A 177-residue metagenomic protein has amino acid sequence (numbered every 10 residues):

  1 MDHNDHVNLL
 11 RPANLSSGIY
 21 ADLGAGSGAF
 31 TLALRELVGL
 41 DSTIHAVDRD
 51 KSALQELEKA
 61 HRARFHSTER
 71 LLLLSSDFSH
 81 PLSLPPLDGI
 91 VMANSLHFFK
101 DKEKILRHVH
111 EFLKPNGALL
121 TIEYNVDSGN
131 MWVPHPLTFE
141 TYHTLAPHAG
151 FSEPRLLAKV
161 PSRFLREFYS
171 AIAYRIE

Functional and structural regions predicted by a protein language model:
M1-I19, A33: Conserved alpha-helix/loop element of class I SAM-dependent methyltransferases that forms part of the SAM/SAH-binding
A21, S27-H80: Class I SAM-dependent methyltransferase SAM/SAH-binding core
S79-I90: A short acidic, Gly/Pro-enriched loop at the edge of an enzyme's catalytic core that lines a small-molecule cofactor
D88-K102: A short SAM/SAH-binding and catalytic strip from SAM-dependent methyltransferases
E103-P115: A short glycine-rich, Lys/Arg-flanked "PGG" loop and its adjoining helix->strand segment in the class I
N116-Y124: Conserved beta-strand signature within the Rossmann-like core of class I S-adenosyl-L-methionine
H135-G150: Short alpha-helix
V160-E177: Core SAM-dependent methyltransferase catalytic element
